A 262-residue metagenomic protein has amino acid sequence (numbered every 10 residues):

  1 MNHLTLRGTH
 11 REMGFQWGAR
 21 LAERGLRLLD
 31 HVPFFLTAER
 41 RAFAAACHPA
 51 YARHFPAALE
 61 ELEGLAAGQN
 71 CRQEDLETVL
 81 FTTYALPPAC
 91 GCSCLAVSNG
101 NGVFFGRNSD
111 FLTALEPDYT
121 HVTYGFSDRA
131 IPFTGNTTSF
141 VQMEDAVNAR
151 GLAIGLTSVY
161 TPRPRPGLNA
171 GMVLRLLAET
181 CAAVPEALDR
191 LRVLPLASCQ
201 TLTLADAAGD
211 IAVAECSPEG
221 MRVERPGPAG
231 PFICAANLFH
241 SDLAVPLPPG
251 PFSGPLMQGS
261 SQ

Functional and structural regions predicted by a protein language model:
M1-C71, T82, N99-F104, N108-Q262: C-terminal, well-structured catalytic/ligand-binding subdomain of enzymes
E74-L95: Short, glycine/charge-rich beta-strand/loop segments that flank catalytic centers and engage negatively charged groups
